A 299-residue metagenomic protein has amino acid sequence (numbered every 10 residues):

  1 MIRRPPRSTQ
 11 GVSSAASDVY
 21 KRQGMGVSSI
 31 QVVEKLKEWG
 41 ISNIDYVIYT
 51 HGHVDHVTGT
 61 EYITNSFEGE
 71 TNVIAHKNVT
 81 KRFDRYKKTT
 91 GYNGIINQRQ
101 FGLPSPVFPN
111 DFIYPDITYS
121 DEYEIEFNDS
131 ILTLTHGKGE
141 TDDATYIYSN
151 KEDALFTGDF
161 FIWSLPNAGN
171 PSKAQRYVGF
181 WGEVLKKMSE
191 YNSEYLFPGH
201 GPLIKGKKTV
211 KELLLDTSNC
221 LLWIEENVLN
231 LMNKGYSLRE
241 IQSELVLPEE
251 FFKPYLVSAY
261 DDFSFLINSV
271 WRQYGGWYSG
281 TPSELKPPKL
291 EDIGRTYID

Functional and structural regions predicted by a protein language model:
M1-Y20: Single conserved hydrophobic/aromatic residue that forms the stacking wall/gate of nucleotide- or nucleobase-binding
D18, M25-V27, I113, E124 (+1 more regions): Metallo-beta-lactamase
Q23-M25, L245: A mature extracytoplasmic/lumenal domain signature
V27-V73: Active-site metal-binding motif and surrounding structural segment of the metallo-beta-lactamase
I30, D55-G59, R82-D84, L165-P166 (+1 more regions): Extracytoplasmic/secreted cell-surface and envelope-processing proteins
E38-S42, S66-E68, K187-E194, G235: Secondary-structure transition/capping motifs at alpha-helix termini and the adjoining loop/turn into the next element
K81-H136, F180-N192: Metallo-beta-lactamase
E190-E194, L203-D299: Accessory terminal helices/loops
